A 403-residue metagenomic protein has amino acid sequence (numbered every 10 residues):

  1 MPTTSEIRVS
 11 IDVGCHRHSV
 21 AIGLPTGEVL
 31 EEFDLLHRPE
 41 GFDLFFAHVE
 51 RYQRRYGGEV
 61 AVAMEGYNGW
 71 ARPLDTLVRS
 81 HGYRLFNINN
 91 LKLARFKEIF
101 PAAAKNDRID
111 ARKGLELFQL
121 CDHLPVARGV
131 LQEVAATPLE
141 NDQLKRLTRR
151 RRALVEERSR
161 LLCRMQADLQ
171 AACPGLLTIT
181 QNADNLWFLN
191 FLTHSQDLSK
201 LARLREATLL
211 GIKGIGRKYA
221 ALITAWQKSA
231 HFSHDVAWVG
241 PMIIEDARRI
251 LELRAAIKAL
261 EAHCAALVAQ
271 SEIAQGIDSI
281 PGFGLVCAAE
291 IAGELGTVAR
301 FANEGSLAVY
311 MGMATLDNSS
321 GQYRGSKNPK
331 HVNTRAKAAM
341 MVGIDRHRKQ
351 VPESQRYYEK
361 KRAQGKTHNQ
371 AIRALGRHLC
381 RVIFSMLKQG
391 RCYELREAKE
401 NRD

Functional and structural regions predicted by a protein language model:
M1-D403: A detector of single, family-specific signature residues that are central to catalytic or substrate-handling motifs
